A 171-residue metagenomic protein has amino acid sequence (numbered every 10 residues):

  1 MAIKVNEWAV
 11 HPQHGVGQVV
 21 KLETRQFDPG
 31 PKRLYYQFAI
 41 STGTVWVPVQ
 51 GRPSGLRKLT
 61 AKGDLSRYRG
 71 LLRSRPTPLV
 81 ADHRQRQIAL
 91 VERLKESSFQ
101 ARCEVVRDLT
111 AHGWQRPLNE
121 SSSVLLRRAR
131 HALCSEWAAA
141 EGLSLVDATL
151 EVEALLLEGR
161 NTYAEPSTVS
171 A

Functional and structural regions predicted by a protein language model:
M1-R57: A positional/architectural concept
Q50-A171: Charge/polar-rich, low-complexity and marginally structured segments
